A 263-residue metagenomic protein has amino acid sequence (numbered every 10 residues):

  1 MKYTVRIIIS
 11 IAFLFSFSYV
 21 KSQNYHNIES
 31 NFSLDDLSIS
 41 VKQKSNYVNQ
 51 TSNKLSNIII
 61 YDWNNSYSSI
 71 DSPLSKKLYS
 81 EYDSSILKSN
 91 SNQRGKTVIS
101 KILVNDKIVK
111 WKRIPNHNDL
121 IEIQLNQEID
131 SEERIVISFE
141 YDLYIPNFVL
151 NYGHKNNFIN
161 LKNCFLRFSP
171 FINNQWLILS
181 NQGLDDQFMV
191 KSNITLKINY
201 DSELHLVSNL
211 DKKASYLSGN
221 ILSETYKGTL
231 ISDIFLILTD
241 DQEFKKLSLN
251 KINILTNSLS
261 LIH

Functional and structural regions predicted by a protein language model:
M1-I9: Bacterial N-terminal signal peptides that target proteins for export
R6, S22-N24, D62, Y226 (+1 more regions): Hydrophobic alpha-helical and helix-loop surface patches within well-folded domains that function as non-catalytic
I8-S16: Bacterial N-terminal signal peptides
F15, Y19-S40, V48-K54, N157-I159: N-terminal, polar/Ser/Thr-rich
S40-S66, D71, S80-D83: Ligand-binding face of N-terminal immunoglobulin V-set domains in extracellular IgSF glycoproteins
Y82-K96, S100, R113, E140-I237 (+1 more regions): Extended, low-hydrophobicity, Ser/Thr/Pro/Gly-biased non-transmembrane segments
D130-F139: Short Pro-Gly-centered flexible turn/kink motifs
L196, L247-H263: Juxtacatalytic substrate-recognition/specificity segment
